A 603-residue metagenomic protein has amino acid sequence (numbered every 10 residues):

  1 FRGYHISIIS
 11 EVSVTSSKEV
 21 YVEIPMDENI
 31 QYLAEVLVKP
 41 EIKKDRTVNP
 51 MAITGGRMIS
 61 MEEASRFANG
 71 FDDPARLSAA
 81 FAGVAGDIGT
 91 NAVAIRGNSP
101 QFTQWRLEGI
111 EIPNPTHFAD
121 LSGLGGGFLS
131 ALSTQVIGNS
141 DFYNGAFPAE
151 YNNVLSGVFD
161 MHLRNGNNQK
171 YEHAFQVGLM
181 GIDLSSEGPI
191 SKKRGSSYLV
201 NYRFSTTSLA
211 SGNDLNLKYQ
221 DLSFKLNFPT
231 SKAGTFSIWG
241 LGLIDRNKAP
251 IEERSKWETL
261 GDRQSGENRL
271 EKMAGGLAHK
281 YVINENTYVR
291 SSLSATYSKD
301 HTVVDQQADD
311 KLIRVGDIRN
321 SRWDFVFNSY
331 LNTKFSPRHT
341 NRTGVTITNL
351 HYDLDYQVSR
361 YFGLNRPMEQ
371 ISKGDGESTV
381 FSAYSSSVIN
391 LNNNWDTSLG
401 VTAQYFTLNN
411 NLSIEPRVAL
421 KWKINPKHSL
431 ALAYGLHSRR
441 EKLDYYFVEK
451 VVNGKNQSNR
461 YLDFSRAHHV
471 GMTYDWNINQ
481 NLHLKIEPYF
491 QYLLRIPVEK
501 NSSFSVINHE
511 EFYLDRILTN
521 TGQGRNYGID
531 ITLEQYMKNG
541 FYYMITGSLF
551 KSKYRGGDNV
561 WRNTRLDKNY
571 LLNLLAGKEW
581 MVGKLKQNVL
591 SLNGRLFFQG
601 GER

Functional and structural regions predicted by a protein language model:
H5, E11-E23, L37-F147, V158-D160 (+1 more regions): Periplasmic N-terminal accessory/gating domains of Gram-negative outer-membrane beta-barrel systems
E111, T116, E252-R254, K299 (+5 more regions): Surface-exposed extracellular loop regions of Gram-negative outer-membrane beta-barrel proteins, predominantly
G126-S130, G138-P148, G157-G188, V200-L217: Short strand-turn segments of transmembrane beta-barrel domains in outer membranes, especially the first one or two
V154, K193-S208, V289-V315, D375-T407 (+2 more regions): Surface-exposed extracellular loop regions of Gram-negative outer-membrane beta-barrel proteins
G178-F204, D214-N247, G266-A295, F335-H339: Transmembrane beta-barrel wall of Gram-negative outer-membrane proteins
N320, D324-V326, I371-S382, N459 (+2 more regions): Outer membrane beta-barrel strand-and-loop segments of large Gram-negative receptors, especially TonB-dependent
R322, T333-T340, T346, S372-L494 (+3 more regions): Structural signature of Gram-negative outer-membrane beta-barrels, strongest in the C-terminal barrel of TonB-dependent
N390, F490-Y492, Y513-E602: Gram-negative outer-membrane beta-barrel transporters
